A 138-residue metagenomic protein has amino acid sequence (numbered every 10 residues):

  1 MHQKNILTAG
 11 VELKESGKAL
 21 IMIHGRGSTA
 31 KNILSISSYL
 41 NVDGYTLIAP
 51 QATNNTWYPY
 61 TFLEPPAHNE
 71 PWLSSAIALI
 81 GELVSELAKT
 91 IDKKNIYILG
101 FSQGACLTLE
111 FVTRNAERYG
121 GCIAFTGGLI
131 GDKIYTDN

Functional and structural regions predicted by a protein language model:
H2-I91: Serine-hydrolase catalytic machinery in alpha/beta-hydrolase-like enzymes
V11-E12, L129-N138: The feature captures the conserved acid-bearing segment of alpha/beta-hydrolase catalytic domains
K18-A19, N95-Y97, G121: Structural motif
S35, E110-R114: Active-site signature of alpha/beta-hydrolase-fold catalytic machinery across serine- and Asp/Cys-nucleophile hydrolases
Q51, L99, I123-T126: Alpha/beta-hydrolase-fold catalytic nucleophile elbow
L99-G104, T108: Gly/Ala-rich beta-loop-alpha elbow adjacent to hydrolase catalytic centers
L107-F111, K133: Hydrolases whose catalytic domains are alpha/beta-hydrolase-1, hotdog thioesterase, or metallo-beta-lactamase-like
E117-I130: A conserved short beta-strand
